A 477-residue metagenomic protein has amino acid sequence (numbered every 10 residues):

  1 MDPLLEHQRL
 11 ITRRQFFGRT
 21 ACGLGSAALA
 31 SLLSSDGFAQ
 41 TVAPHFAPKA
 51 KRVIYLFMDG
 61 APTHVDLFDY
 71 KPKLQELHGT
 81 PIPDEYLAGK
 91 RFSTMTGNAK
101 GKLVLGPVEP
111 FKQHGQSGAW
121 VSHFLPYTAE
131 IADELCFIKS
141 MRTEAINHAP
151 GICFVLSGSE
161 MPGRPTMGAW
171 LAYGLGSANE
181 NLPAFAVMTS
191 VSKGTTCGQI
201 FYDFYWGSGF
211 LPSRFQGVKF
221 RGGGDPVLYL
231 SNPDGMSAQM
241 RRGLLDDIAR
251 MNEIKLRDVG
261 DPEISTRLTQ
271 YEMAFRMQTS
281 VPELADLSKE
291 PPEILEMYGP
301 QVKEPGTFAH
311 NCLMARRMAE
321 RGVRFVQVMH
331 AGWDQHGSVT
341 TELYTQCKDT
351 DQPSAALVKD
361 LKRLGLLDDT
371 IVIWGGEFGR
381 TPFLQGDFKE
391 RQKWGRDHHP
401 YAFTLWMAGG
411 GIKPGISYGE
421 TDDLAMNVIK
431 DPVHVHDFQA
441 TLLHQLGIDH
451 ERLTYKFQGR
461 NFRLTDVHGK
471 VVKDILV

Functional and structural regions predicted by a protein language model:
M1-V477: Ligand-binding pockets and gating/stacking loops
